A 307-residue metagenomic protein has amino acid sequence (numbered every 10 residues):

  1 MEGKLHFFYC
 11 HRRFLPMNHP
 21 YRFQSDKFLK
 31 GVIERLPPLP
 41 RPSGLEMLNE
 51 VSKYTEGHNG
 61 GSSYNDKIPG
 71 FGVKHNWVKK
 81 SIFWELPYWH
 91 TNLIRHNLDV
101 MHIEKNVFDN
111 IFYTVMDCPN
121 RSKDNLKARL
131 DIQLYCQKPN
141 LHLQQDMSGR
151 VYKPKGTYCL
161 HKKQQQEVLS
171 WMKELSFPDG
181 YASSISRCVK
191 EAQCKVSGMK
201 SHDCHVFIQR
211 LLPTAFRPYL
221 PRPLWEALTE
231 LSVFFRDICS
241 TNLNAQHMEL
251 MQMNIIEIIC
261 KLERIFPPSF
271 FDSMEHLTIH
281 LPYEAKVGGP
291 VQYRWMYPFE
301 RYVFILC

Functional and structural regions predicted by a protein language model:
M1-C307: A structural signal for the principal folded core domain
